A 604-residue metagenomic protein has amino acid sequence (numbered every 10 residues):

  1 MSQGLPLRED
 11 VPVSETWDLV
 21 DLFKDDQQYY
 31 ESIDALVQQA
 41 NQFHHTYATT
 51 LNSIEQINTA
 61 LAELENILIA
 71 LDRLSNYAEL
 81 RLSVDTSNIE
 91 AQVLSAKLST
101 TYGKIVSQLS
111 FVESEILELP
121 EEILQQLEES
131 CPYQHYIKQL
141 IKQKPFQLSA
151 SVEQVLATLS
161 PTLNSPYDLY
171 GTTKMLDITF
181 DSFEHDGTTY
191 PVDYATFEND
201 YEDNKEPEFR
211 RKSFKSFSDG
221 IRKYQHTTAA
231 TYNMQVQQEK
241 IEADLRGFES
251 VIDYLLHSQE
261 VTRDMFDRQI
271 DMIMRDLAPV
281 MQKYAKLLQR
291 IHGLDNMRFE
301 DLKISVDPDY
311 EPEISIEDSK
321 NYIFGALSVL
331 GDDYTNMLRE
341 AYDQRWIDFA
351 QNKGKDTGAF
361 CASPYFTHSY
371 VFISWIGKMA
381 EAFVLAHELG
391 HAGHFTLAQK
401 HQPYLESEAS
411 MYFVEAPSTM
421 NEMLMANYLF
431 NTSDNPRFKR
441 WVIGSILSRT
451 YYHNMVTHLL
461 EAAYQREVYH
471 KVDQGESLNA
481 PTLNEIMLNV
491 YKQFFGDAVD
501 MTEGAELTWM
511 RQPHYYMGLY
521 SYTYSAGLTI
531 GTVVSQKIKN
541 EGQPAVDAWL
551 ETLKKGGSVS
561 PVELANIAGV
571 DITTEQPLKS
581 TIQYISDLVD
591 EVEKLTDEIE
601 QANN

Functional and structural regions predicted by a protein language model:
M1-D309, L595-N604: A well-structured
D10-V13, K24, V112, I116-L117 (+11 more regions): C-terminal, non-catalytic "cap/extension" segments appended to globular domains
G247, I376-T396, S418, M423 (+1 more regions): Active-site recognition of the HExxH zinc-binding catalytic motif
K286, R290-V329, T335, W346 (+4 more regions): Long, K/E/R/D-enriched contiguous segments that form extended
D309-I314, I347-T367: Catalytic zinc-binding patch centered on the HExxH motif and its immediate surroundings that defines zinc-dependent
E311-I316, F366-A386: Short pre-active-site segment immediately N-terminal to the catalytic Zn-binding motif
G325, V329-N336, A362, H391 (+3 more regions): Conserved helix-loop functional segments at active or binding sites
A409-F438, L447-R449, H453, G527: Post-HExxH zinc-binding segment in Zn-dependent metallohydrolases
